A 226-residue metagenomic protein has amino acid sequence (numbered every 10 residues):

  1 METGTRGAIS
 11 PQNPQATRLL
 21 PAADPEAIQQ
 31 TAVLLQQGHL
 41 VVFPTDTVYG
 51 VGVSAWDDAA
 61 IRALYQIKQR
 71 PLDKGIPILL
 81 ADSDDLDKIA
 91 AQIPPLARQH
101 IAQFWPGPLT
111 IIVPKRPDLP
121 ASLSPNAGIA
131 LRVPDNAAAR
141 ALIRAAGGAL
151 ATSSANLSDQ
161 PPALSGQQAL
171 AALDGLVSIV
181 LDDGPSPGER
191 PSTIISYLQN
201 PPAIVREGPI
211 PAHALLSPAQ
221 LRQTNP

Functional and structural regions predicted by a protein language model:
M1-P226: Active-site-adjacent structural elements in enzyme catalytic cores
